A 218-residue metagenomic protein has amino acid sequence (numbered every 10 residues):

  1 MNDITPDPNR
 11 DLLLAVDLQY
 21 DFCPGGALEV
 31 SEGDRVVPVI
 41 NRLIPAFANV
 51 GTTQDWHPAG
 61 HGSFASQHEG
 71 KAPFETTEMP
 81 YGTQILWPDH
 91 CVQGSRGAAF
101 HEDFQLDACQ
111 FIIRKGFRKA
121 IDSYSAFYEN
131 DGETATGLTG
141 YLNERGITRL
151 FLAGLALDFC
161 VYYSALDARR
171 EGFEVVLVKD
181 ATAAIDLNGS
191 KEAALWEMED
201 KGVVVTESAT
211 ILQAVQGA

Functional and structural regions predicted by a protein language model:
D7-L13: Extreme N-terminal starter segment of soluble prokaryotic enzymes
L14-V16, Q54, K179: Active-site flanking residues adjacent to catalytic metal/cofactor-binding acidic residues
P24-G33, A126-N130: Short glycine-enriched, charge-decorated loop/helix-capping segments at active-site entrances that position
P38-R149: Active-site alpha/beta core segments
I40-L43, F159-G172: Histidine-anchored nucleotide/phosphate-binding helix
I147-Y163, L177-T182: Glycine-rich anion-binding loop/nest that anchors nucleotide
L177-K191, K201: Short, flexible loop segments at boundaries between secondary-structure elements
V204-A214: Short acidic-hydrophobic, aromatic-tinged amphipathic segments that line or gate anion-handling sites
